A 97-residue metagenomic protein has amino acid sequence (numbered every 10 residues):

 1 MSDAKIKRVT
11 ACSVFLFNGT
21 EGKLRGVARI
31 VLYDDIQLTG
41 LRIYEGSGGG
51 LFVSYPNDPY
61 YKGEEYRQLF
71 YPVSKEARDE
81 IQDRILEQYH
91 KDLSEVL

Functional and structural regions predicted by a protein language model:
M1-L97: Single-stranded nucleic acid-binding surfaces, predominantly the OB-fold ssDNA-binding core
